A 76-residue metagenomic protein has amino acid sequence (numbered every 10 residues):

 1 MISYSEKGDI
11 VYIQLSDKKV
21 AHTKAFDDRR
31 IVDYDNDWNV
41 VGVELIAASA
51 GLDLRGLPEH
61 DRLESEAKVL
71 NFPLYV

Functional and structural regions predicted by a protein language model:
M1-V76: Small, basic N-terminal interaction modules of short regulatory proteins
